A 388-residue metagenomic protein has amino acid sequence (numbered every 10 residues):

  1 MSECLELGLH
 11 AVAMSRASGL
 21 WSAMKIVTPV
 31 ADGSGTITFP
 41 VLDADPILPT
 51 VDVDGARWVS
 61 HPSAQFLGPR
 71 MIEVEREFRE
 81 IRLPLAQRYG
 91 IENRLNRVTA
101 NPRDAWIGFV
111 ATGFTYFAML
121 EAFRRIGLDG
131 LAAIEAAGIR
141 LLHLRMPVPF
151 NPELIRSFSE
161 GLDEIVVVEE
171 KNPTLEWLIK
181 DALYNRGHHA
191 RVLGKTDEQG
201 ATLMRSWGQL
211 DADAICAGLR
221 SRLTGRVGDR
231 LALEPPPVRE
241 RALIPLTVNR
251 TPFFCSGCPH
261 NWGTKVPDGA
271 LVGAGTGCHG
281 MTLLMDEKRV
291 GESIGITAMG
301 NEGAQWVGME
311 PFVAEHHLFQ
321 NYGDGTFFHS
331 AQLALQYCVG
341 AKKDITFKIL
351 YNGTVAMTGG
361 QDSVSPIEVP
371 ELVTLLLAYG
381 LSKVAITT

Functional and structural regions predicted by a protein language model:
M1, I47-S60, K342-Y351, L372-S382: A glycine-rich helix N-cap at a beta->alpha junction
M1-A17, V27, T264-K265, L271 (+2 more regions): Thiamine diphosphate
S2-F254, P259-H260, D268, T276-G277 (+1 more regions): Flexible, low-complexity linker and terminal segments
T38-A44, R124-G127, D181-Y184, E287-G291 (+2 more regions): Short secondary-structure boundary/capping segments
V41-D54, N185-R186, S293-G300, S363-L377: Acidic, Ser/Thr-rich peripheral helices and adjacent loops at domain boundaries
L83-N93, Y116-A122, G127, V148-P152 (+3 more regions): Structured alpha-helical segments in the cores of large, soluble enzyme domains
D163, E198-L203, V290-I294, G353-S365: Short beta-alpha connecting loops at secondary-structure transitions that line or flank enzyme active sites
D181-G194, Y337-Y351, Q361-A378: Flexible glycine/proline-rich, aromatic-decorated loop/lid segments
